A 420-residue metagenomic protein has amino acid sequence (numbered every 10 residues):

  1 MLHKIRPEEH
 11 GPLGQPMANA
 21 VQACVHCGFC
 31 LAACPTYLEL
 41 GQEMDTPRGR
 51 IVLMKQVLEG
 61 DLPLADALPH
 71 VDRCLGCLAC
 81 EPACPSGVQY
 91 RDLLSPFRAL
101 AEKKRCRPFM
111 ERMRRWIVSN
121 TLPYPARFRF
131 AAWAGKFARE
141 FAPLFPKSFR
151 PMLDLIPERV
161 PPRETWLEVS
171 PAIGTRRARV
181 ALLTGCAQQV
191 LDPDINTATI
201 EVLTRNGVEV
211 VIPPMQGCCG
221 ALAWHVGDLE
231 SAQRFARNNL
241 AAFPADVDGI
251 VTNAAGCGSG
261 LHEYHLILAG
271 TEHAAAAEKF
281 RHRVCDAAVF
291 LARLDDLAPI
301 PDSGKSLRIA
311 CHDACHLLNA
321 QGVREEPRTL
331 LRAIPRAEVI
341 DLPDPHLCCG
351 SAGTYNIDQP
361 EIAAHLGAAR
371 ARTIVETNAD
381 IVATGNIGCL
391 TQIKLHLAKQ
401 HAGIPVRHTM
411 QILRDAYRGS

Functional and structural regions predicted by a protein language model:
M1-H10, Y37-P69, G87-W116, A402-I412: Non-heme iron-sulfur electron-transfer modules
M1-K4, Q22, L40-G41, L58 (+3 more regions): Signature of N-terminal electron-transfer/Fe-S-associated modules in redox systems
K4-H26, K55-G76, H312, I362: Ferredoxin-like iron-sulfur electron-transfer modules
L13, Y90-S420: Iron-sulfur cluster-binding electron-transfer modules in prokaryotic oxidoreductases
A18-Y37, L64, L68-V88, H316 (+1 more regions): Cysteine-centered iron-sulfur cluster-binding motifs in ferredoxin-type domains/subunits of redox enzymes
Q22, G41-D45, A223-E230: Alpha-helix capping and helix-loop boundary segments enriched in small/acidic/polar residues
G28-A32, Q42-T46, E209-I212: N-terminal glycine-rich anion-binding loops that anchor highly charged ligand groups
E59, A79, A83, G227: Short His/Asp/Glu-rich catalytic/ion-coordination signatures at enzyme active sites or charged loops
